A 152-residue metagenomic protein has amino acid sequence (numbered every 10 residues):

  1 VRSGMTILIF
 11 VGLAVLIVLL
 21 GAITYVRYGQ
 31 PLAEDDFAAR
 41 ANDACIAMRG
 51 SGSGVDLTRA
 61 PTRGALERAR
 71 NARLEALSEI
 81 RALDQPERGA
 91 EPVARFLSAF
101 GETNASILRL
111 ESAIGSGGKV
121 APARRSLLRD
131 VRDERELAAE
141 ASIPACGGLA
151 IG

Functional and structural regions predicted by a protein language model:
V1-I7: Short, low-complexity patches enriched in S/T/P/G
I7-I23: Hydrophobic membrane-insertion alpha-helices, especially the h-region of bacterial N-terminal signal peptides
G12, R27-Q30, S98, E102: Intrinsically disordered, low-complexity regions enriched in small/polar residues
L19-D36: Transmembrane signal-anchor/signal-peptide helices with a preference for the extracytoplasmic
E34-G152: Alpha-helical segments in soluble extracytoplasmic regions
